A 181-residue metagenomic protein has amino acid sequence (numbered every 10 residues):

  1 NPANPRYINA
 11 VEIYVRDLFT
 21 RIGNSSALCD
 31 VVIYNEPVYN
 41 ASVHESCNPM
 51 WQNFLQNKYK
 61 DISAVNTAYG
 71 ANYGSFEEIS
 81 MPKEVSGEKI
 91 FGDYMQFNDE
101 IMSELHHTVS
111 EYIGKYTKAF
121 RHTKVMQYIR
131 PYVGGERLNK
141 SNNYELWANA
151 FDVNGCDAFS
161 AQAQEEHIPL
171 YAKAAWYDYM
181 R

Functional and structural regions predicted by a protein language model:
N1-K173: Polysaccharide-binding and catalytic clefts of secreted carbohydrate-active enzymes
A174-R181: Short, intrinsically disordered, charge-balanced linker/junction segments flanking boundaries in proteins
